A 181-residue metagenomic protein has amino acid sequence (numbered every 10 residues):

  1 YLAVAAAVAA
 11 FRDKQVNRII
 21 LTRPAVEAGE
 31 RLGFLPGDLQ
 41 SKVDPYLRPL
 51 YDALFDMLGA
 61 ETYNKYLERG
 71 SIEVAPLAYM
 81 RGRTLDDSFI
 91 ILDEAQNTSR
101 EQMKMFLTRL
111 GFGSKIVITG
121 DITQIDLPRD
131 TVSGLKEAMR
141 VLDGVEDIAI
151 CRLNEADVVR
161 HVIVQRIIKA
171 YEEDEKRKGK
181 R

Functional and structural regions predicted by a protein language model:
Y1-L92, Q96-R181: Conserved helicase motor core of SF1/SF2 NTP-dependent helicases
